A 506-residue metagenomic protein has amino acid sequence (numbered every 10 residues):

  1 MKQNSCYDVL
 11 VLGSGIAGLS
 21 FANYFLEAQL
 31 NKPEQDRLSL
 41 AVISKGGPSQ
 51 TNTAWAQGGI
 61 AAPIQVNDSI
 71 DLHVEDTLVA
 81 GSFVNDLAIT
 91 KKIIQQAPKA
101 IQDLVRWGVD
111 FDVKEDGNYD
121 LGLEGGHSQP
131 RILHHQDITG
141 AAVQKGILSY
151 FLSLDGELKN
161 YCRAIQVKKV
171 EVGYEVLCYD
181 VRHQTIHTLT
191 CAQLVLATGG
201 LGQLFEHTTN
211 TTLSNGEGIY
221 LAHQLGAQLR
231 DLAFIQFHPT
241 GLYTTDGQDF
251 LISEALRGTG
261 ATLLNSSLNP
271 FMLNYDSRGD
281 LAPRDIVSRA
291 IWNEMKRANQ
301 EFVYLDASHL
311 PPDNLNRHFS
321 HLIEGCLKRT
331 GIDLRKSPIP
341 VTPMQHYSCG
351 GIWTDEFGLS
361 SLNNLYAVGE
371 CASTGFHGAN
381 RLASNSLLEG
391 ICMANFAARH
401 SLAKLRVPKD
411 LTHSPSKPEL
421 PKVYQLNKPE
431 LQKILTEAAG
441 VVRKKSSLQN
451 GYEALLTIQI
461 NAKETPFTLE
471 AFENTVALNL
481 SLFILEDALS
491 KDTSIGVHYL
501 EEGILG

Functional and structural regions predicted by a protein language model:
N4-D8, I16, Y24, L30 (+12 more regions): Glycine- and aromatic-enriched mobile tails/lids
L10-L12, T188-G199: Short hydrophobic core segments
E27-A56, V66: Glycine-rich FAD pyrophosphate-binding loop
A61-I93: Glycine-rich active-site loop/strand segments that organize a redox cofactor
N85-P98, R131-S149, K159, T208-G216 (+3 more regions): Short beta-strand to alpha-helix junction loop
W107-T185, A197, G241-T244, L263: Conserved redox-cofactor binding core of oxidoreductases
Q193-D246, F250, R297, N385-M393: Glycine-rich loop(s) and the adjacent beta-strand/alpha-helix scaffold that form part
L221, A227-D333, S337, H400-R406: An anion/pyrophosphate-binding glycine-rich loop and adjacent beta-alpha core in soluble alpha-beta enzymes
